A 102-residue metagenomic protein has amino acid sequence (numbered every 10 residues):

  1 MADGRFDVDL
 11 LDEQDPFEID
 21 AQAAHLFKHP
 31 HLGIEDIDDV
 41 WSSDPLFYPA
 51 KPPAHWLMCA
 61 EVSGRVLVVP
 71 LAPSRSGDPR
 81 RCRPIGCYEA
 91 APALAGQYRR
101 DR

Functional and structural regions predicted by a protein language model:
M1-R102: Ribonuclease/tRNase effector modules and their secretory precursors
